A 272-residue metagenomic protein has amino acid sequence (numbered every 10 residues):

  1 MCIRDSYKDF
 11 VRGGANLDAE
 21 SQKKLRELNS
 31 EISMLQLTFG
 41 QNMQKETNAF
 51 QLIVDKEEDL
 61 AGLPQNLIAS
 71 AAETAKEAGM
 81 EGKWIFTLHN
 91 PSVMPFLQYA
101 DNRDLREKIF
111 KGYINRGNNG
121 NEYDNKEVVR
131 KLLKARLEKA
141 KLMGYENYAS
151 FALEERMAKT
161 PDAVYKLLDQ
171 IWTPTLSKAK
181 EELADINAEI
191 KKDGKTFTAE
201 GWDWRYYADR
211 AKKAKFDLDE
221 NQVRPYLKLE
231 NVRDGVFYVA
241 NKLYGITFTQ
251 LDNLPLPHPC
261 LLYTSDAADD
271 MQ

Functional and structural regions predicted by a protein language model:
R4, E31-M34, Q41, K45-T87 (+3 more regions): Active-site-proximal, well-structured secondary-structure segments within enzyme catalytic domains
Y7-Q22, R26, I32-Q36: Extended, charged alpha-helical coiled-coil/arm scaffolds that mediate oligomerization and mechanical coupling in large
A19-K23, N119-K131, L142-E146: A conserved hydrophobic secondary-structure block that centers on an alpha-helix together with its immediately flanking
L25, P95-Q98, A149-F151: Short helix/loop capping segments that flank catalytic or ligand/cofactor-binding pockets
K83-R116, P259, S265: Active-site-adjacent "gating/activation" loops or surface patches in catalytic cores
Y113-Y123, F151-M157: Membrane-interfacial helix termini and the short, flexible loops that connect transmembrane helices in multi-pass
D266-Q272: A short, hydrophobic C-terminal helix/tail in secreted or cell-surface proteins
